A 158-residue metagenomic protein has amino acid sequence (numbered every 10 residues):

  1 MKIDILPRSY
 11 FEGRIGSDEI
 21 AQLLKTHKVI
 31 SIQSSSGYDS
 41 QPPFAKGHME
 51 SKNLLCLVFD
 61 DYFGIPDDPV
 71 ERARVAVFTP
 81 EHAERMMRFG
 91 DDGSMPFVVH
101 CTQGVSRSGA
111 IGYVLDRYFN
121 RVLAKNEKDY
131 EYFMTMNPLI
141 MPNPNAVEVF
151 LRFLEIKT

Functional and structural regions predicted by a protein language model:
M1-L57: Glycine-rich, flexible N-terminal cofactor/catalytic loop recognition
S35, D61, T102-V105, F133-L139: Short beta-alpha junction loops
G37-S40, I65, V105-A110: Short catalytic/ligand-binding loop motif for oxyanion handling, primarily in non-cytosolic enzymes, centered on
K46-M49, L115-R121: Short, surface-exposed basic-aromatic patches at helix termini and helix-loop junctions that form
N53-V98: Helix-loop module immediately N-terminal to the HCX5R catalytic loop in PTP-like cysteine phosphatase domains
E84, T102-V105, E127-Y130: Recognition helices and adjacent regulatory flanks at domain boundaries
G90-F119: Catalytic cysteine-centered active loop of the rhodanese-like fold, especially the PTP/DSP P-loop
Y113, R121-T158: Cysteine-dependent PTP/DSP-like catalytic domain, specifically the C-terminal lobe
